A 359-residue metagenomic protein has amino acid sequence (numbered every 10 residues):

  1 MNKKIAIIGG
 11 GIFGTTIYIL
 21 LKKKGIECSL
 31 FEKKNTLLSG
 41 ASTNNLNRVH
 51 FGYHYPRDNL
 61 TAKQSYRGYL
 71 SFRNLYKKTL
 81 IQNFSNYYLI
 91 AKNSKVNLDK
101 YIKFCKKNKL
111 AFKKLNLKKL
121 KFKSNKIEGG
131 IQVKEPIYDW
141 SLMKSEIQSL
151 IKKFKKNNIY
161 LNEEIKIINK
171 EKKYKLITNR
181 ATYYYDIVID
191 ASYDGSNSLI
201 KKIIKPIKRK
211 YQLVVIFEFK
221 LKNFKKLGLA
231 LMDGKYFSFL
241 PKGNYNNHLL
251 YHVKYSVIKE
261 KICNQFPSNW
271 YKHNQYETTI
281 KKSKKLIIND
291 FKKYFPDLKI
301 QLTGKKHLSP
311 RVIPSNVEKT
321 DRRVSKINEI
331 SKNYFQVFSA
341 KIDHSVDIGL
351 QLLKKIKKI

Functional and structural regions predicted by a protein language model:
K3-S29: N-terminal Rossmann-like FAD-binding beta1-loop-alpha1 element of flavoenzymes
K23-T43: Glycine-rich FAD pyrophosphate-binding loop
L38, A181, D186-M232, G243-N246: Central helical "cap/lid" subdomain
L46-G129: Dinucleotide-binding Rossmann-like beta1-alpha1 core, especially the glycine-rich loop that anchors the ADP
L80-L89, N116-F154, S331-S339: Helix-loop-beta segment of a Rossmann-like dinucleotide-binding subdomain
I131-Y183, I187, A191, G195-N197 (+1 more regions): Helical element adjacent to the flavin cofactor pocket in flavoenzyme catalytic cores
S256-P310: Flavin-binding catalytic cores
K293-I359: C-terminal catalytic lobe of FAD-dependent flavoproteins
